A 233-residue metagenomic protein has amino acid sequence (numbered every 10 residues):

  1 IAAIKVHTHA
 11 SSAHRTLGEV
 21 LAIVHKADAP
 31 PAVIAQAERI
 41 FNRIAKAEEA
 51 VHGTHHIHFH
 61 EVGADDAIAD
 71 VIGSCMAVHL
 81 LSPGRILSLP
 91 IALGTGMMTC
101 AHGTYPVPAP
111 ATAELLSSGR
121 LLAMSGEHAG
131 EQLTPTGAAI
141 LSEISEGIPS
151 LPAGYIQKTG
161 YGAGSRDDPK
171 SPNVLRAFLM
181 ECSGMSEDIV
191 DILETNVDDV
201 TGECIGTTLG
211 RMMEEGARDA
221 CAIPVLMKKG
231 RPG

Functional and structural regions predicted by a protein language model:
I1-H52, A109, S118-L122, H128-A138 (+1 more regions): Glycine-rich nucleotide/cofactor/substrate-binding loop typically near the N-terminus or early in the first domain
V6, D66, L141, M212: Divalent metal-coordination and catalytic microenvironments
S11, H25, A29, N42-G53 (+7 more regions): Generic secondary-structure signature for well-ordered alpha-helical cores
P31-A37, A50-F59, R85-S88, L121-Q132 (+4 more regions): Flexible, glycine/charged-enriched surface loops at secondary-structure junctions
F59-S82: Conserved phosphate/anionic-ligand binding catalytic regions in large, soluble enzymes, centered on
I68, E131-P135, D199-E203: Active-site glycine- and acidic-residue-rich loops that bind and position anionic ligands or nucleotide-like cofactors
P83-S183: Mobile "lid/hinge" segments at catalytic clefts and subdomain interfaces of large enzymes
P172-G233: A glycine- and small/hydrophobic-rich beta-loop-beta segment that serves as a flexible "lid/hinge" or phosphate-binding
